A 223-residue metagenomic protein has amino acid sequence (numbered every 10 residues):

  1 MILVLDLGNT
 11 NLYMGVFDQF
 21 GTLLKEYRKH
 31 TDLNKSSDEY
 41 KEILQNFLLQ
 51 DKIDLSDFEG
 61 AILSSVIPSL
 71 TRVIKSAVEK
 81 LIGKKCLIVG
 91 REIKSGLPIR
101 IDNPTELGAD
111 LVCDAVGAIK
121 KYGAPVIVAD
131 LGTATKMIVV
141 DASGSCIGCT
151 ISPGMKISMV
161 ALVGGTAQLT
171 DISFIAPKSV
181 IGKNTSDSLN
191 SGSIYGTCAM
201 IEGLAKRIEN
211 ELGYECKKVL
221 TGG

Functional and structural regions predicted by a protein language model:
M1-E26, A118, A124-C146, L162: Gly/Thr-rich phosphate-binding beta-strand-loop-beta motif of the actin/hexokinase/Hsp70
I2-V4, T31, S158-G223: ATP-binding/phosphotransfer module of carbohydrate and carboxylate kinases, centering on a glycine-rich
D6, S64, V89, V128-A134 (+1 more regions): Short beta-strand segments
Q19, R91-K94, T133, G223: Short, ordered loop/turn segments at secondary-structure junctions
K25-V73, A161, G196: N-terminal phosphate-binding loop and adjacent alpha-helix
D51-S56, K121-G123, E211-Y214: Glycine-rich phosphate-binding loop signature in dinucleotide/nucleotide-binding domains
I53-E106, S143-C149, G154-M155, K183-I194 (+2 more regions): Short beta-strand-loop/turn "lid" adjacent to the catalytic site in phosphate-handling enzymes
G96-V126: Conserved phosphate-binding catalytic cores of ATP/NTP-utilizing and phosphoryl-transfer enzymes
